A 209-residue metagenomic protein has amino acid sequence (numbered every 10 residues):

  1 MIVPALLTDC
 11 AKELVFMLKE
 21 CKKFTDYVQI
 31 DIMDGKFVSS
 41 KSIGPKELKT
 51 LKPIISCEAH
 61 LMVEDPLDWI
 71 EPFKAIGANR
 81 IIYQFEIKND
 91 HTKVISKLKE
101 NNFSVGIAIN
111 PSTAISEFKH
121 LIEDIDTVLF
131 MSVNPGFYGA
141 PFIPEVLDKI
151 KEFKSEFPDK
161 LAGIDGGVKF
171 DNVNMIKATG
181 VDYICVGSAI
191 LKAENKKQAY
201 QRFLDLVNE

Functional and structural regions predicted by a protein language model:
M1-I82, E86-D90, K97-K99, S104-I107 (+6 more regions): Conserved N-terminal beta1-alpha1 strand-loop-helix module at the mouth
Q29, G163-I164: Generic enzyme active-site microenvironment
G35, V133-F137: A short, flexible beta-alpha/helix-coil linker loop
Q84, M131, G187: Conserved residues at the C-terminal ends of beta-strands
G136-F142, D165: Short, glycine/charged-rich beta-strand-loop motifs at protein surfaces that mediate ligand recognition and catalysis
I164-G167, C185-I190: Glycine-rich beta-strand-to-loop/alpha-helix junction loops that act as flexible
K169-T179: Acidic, divalent-metal-coordinating active-site segment for phosphoryl/phosphodiester hydrolysis, typified by short
